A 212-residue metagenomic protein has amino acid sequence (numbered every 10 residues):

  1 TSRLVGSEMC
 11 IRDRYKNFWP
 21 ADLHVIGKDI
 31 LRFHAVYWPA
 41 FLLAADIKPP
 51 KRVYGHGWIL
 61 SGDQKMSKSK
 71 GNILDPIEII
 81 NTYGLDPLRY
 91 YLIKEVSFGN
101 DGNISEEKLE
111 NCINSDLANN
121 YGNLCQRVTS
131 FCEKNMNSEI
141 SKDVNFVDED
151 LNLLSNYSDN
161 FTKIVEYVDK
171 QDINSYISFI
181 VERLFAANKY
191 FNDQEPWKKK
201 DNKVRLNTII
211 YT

Functional and structural regions predicted by a protein language model:
T1-G6, C10-I11: Single conserved hydrophobic/aromatic residue that forms the stacking wall/gate of nucleotide- or nucleobase-binding
R12-N17, L42-K51, K170: Secondary-structure transition/capping motifs at alpha-helix termini and the adjoining loop/turn into the next element
K16-I26, N103-N114, V165-E166, N202-K203: Glycine- and acidic
G57-F146, L151: Catalytic adenosine-cofactor/nucleotide-binding cores of aminoacyl-tRNA synthetases and other
L124, V128-F131, Y157-N160, I164 (+3 more regions): Amphipathic alpha-helices that form helix-helix packing interfaces
F131-D148, I173-F179, Y190-K200: Short acidic alpha-helical/loop segments enriched in Asp/Glu that coordinate divalent cations
E166, Q171, V181-T212: Basic, alpha-helical terminal appendages of large translation-related enzymes
